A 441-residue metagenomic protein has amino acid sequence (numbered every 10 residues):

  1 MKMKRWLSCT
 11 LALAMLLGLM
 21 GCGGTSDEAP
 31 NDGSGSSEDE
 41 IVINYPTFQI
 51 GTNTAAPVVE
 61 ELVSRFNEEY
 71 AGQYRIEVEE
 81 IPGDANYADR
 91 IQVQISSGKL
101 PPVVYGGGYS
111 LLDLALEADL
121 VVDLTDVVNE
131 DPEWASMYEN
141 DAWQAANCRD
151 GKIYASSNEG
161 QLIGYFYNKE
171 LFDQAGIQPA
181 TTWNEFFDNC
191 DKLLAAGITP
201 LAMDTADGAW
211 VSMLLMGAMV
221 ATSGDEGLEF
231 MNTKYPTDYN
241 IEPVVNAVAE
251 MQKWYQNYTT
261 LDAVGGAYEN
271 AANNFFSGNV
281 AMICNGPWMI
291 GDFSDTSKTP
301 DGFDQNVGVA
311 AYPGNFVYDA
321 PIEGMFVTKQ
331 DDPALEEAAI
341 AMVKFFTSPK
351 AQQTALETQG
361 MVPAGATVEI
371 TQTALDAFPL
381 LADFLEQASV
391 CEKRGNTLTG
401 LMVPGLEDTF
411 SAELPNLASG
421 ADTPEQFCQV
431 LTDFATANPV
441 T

Functional and structural regions predicted by a protein language model:
M1-N44, E68, V128, Q429-T441: Short, low-complexity disordered leader/linker segments with a strong preference for bacterial N-terminal type II
R65, E69-Y138, E170-T181, N274 (+4 more regions): Extracytoplasmic "Venus flytrap"/periplasmic binding protein-like
E68, G72, K152, A175 (+3 more regions): Extracytoplasmic/periplasmic substrate-recognition and gating elements
V93-Q94, P101-P102, E133-E170, P200-T205 (+2 more regions): A structural signal for short loop-to-beta-strand junctions that line the ligand-binding cleft of periplasmic/secreted
G108-I163, F187, L214-G217, D304-G308 (+1 more regions): Hinge/lid segment of periplasmic solute-binding proteins
E139-D141, D304-A310, L356-N416, V440-T441: Long, aromatic- and glycine/proline-rich binding clefts that accommodate carbohydrate-like moieties
A145, R149-N158, I163, F187-P236 (+1 more regions): Extracytoplasmic/periplasmic solute-binding protein
C190-K192, T233-V264: Glycine-centered hinge/linker elements that transmit conformational signals in sensory and ligand-binding systems
